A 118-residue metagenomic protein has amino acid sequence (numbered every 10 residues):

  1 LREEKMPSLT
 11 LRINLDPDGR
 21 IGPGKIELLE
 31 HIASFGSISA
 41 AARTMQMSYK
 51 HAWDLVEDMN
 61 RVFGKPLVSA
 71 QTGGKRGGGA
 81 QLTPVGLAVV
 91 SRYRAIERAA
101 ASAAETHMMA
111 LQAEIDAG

Functional and structural regions predicted by a protein language model:
E4-P17: Short, Lys/Arg-enriched N-terminal segment that forms or immediately precedes the first helix of a structured domain
G19-L29, K50: Short alpha-helical elements of helix-turn-helix
I32-R43: Short helix-boundary/capping micro-motifs
Q46-S48: Central "turn" residue of the DNA-binding helix-turn-helix
L55: Residues within the DNA-recognition helix of helix-turn-helix
R61-P66: Residue cluster at the C-terminal edge of the helix-turn-helix DNA-binding motif
A70-A95: Basic, amphipathic "hinge/linker" alpha-helix immediately C-terminal to the N-terminal HTH DNA-binding motif
V89-L111: Alpha-helical linker/hinge and terminal dimerization helices associated with HTH transcriptional regulators
